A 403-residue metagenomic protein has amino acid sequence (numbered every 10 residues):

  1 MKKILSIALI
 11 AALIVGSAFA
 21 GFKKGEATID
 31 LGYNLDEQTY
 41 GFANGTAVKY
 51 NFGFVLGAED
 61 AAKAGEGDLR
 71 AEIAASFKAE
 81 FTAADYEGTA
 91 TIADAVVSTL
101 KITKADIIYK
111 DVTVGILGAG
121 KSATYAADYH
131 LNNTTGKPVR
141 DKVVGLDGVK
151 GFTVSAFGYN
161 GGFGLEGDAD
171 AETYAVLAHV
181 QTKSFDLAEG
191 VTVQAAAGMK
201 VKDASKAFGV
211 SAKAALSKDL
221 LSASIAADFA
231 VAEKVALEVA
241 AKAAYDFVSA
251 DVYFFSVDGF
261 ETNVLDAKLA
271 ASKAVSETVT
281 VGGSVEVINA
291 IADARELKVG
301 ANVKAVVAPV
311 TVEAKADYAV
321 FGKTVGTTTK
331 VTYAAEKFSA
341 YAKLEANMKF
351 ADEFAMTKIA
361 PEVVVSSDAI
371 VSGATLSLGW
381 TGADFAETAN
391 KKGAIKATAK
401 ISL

Functional and structural regions predicted by a protein language model:
K2-V191, A195-A223, A227-F229, E233 (+3 more regions): Beta-barrel outer-membrane channel/assembly domains of diderm bacteria
V248: Short polybasic linear motifs
V252: Short acidic catalytic loops
